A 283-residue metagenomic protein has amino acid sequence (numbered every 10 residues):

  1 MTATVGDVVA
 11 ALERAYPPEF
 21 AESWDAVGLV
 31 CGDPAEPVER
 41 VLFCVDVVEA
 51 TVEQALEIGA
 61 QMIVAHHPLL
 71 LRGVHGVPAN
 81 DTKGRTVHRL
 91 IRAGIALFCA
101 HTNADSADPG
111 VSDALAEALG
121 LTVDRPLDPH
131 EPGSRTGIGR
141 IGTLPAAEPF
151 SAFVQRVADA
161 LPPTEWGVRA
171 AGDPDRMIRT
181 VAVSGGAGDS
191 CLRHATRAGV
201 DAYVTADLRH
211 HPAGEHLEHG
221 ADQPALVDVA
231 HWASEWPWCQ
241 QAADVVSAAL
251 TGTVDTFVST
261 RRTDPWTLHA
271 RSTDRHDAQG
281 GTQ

Functional and structural regions predicted by a protein language model:
M1-Q283: Hydrophobic structural segments
